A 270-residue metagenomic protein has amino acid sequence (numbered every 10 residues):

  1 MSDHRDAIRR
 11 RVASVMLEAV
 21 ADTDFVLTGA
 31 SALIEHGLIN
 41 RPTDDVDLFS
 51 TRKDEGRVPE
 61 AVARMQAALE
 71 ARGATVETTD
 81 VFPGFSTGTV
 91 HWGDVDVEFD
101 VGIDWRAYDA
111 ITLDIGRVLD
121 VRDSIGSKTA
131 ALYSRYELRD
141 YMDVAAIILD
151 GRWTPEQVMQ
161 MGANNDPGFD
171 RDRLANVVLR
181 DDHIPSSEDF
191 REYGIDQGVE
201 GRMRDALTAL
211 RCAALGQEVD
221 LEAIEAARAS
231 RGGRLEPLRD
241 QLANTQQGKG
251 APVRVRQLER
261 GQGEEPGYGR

Functional and structural regions predicted by a protein language model:
M1-G269: Compositionally biased terminal segments of proteins
